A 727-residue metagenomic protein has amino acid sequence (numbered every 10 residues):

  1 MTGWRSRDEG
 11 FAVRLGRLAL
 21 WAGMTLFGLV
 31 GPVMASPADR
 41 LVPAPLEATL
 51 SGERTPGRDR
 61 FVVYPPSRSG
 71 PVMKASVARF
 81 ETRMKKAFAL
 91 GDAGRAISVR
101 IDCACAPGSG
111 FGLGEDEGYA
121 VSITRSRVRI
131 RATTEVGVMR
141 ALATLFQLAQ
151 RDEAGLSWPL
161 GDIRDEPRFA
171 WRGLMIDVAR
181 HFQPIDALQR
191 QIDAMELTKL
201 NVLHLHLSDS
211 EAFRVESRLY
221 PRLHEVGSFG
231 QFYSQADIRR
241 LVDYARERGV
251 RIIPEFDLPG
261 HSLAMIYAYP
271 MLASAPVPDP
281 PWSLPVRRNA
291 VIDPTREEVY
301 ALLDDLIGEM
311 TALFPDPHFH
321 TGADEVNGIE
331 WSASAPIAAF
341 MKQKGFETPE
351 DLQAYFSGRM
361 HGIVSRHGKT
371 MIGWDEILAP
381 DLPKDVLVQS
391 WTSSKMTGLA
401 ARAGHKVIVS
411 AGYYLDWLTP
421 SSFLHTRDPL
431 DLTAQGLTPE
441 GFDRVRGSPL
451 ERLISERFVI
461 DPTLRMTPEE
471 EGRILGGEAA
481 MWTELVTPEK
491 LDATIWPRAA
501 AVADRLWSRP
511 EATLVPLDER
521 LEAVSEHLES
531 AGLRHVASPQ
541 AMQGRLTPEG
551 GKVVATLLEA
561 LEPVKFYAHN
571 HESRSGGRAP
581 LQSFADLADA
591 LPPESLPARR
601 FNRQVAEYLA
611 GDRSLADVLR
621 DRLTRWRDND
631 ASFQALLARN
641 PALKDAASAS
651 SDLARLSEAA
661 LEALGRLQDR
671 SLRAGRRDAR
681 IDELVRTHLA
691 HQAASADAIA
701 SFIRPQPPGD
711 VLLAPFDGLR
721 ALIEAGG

Functional and structural regions predicted by a protein language model:
M1-R14: N-terminal secretory signal peptides that target proteins for export/translocation
A19-L29: Bacterial N-terminal signal peptides
V33-A170, M371-W374, L378, L382 (+2 more regions): Acidic, contiguous N-terminal accessory segments
L41-A44, A48-S51, T55-D59, P66 (+5 more regions): Substrate-binding groove of N-acetylhexosamine-processing glycoside hydrolases
K86, L200, V250, K369 (+1 more regions): Short glycine/serine/threonine/alanine-rich loop segments
C103-P107, L258-G260, D324-I329, I377-A379: Short, internal active-site loops enriched in acidic
G112-H320, S334, R359, I363 (+2 more regions): Feature activates predominantly on carbohydrate-active enzymes
D324-A339, Q343-F346: N-terminal leader/propeptide and maturation segments of large enzyme subunits in energy/redox metabolism and hydrolases
